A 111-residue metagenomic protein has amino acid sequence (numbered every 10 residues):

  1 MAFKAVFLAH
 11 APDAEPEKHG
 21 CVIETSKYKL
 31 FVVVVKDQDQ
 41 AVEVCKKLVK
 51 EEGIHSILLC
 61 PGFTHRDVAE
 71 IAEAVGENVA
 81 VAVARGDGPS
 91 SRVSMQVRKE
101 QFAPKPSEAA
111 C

Functional and structural regions predicted by a protein language model:
M1-E17: N-terminal basic/disordered segments at the start of proteins
A5-F7, F31, L58-L59, V81-V83: Hydrophobic faces of well-ordered beta-strands that scaffold small-molecule active sites in alpha/beta enzyme cores
V22-D39: Glycine-rich phosphate-binding "P-loop"
E43-E51: Short, well-structured alpha-helical segments in soluble
E51-F63: Amphipathic, hydrophobic secondary-structure cores in small proteins
I54-H55, E100-C111: A polyampholytic, Gly/Pro-enriched intrinsically disordered region
H65-G86: Alpha-helix-loop-beta-strand connector modules within alpha/beta enzyme cores
P89-Q96: Short, charged, surface-exposed secondary-structure boundary motifs
